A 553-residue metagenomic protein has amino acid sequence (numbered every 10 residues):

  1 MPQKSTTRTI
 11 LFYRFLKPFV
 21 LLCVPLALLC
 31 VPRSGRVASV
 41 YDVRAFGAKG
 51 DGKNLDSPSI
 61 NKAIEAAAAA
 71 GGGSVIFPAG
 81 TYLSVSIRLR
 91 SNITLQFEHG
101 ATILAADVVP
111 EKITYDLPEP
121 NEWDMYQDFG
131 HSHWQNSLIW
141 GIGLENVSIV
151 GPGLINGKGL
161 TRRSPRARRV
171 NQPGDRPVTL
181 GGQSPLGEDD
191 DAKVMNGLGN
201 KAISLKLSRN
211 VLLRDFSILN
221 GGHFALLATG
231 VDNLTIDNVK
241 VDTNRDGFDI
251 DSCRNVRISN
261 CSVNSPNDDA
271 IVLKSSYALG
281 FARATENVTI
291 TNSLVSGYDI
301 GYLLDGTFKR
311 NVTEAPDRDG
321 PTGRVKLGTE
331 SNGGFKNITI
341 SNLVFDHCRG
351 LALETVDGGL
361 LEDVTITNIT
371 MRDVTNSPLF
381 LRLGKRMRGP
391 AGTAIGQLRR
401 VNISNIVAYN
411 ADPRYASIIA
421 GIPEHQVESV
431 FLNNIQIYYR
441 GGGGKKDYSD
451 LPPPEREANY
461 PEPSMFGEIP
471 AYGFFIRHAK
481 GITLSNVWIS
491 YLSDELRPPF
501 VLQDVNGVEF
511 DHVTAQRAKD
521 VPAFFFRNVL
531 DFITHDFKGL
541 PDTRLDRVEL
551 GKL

Functional and structural regions predicted by a protein language model:
M1-R14: N-terminal secretory signal peptides that target proteins for export/translocation
T6-T7, V20, T161: Intrinsically disordered, low-complexity segments enriched in glycine/proline and serine/threonine
F15, R33-L553: Extracellular/periplasmic carbohydrate-active domains that bind, remodel, or depolymerize complex polysaccharides
K17-C30: Bacterial N-terminal signal peptides
